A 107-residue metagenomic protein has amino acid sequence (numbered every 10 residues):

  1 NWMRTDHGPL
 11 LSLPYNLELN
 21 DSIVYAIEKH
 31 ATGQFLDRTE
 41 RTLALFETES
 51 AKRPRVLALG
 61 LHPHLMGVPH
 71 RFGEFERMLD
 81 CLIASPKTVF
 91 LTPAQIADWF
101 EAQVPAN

Functional and structural regions predicted by a protein language model:
N1-K52: Active-site-adjacent pocket scaffolds in enzyme catalytic domains
L36-N107: C-terminal domain-boundary segment and adjacent tail
